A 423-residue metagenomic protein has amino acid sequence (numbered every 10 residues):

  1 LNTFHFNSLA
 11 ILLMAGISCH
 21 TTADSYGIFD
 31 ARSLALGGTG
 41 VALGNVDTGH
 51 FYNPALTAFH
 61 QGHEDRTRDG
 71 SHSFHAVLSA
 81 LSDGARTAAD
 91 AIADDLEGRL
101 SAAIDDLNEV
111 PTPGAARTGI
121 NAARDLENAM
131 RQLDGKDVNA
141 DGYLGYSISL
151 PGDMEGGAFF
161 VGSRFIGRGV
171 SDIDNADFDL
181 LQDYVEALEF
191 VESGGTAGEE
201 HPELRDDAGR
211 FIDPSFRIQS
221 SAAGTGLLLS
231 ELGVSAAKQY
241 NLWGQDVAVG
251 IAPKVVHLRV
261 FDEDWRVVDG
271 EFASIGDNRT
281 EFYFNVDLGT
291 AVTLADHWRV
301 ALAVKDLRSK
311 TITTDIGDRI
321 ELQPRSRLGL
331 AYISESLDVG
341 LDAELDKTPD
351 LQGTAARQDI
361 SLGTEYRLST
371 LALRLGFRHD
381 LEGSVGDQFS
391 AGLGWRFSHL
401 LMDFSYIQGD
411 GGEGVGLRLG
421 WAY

Functional and structural regions predicted by a protein language model:
L1-D30, L107, T112-A116, V191 (+2 more regions): Cleavable N-terminal export/targeting peptides
C19-D172, W421-Y423: N-terminal, post-signal peptide beta-strand-biased segments of exported outer-membrane/organellar beta-barrel and other
A31, N139-Y143, L229-G233, E281-N285 (+4 more regions): Transmembrane beta-barrel architecture of outer-membrane proteins
A55-A58, G145-P151, F160, G233-Q239 (+8 more regions): Transmembrane beta-barrel domains of outer membrane proteins
A58-H72, I148-G156, Q239-A248, V260 (+4 more regions): Short loop/turn motifs that connect adjacent beta-strands in outer-membrane beta-barrel proteins
A89, A122-V138, G167-L227, V256-F284 (+2 more regions): Extracellular/periplasm-exposed beta-strand and loop segments of Gram-negative cell-envelope proteins, dominated by
R164, N241, P253-V260, A295 (+1 more regions): Short acidic/polar capping segments at secondary-structure boundaries
A291, H297-Y423: Outer membrane beta-barrel transmembrane domains
